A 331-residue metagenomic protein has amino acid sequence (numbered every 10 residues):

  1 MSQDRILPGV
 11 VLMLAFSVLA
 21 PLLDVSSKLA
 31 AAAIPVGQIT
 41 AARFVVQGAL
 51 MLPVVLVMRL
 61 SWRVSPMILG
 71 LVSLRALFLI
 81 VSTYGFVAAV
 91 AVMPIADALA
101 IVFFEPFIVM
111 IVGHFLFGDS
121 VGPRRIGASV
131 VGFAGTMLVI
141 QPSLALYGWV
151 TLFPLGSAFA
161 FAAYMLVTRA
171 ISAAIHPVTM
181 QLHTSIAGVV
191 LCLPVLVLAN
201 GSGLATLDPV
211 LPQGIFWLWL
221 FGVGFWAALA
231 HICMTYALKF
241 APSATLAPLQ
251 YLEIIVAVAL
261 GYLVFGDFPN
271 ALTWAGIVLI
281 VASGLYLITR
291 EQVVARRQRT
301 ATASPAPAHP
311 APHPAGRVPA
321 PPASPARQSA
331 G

Functional and structural regions predicted by a protein language model:
P8-A15, V55, L60-G85, W149-S157 (+1 more regions): Loop-to-transmembrane-helix transition segments
S17-V25, L52, A76-Y84, P106-I111 (+7 more regions): Hydrophobic/small/kink-forming positions within alpha-helical transmembrane segments of polytopic membrane proteins
K28, V36, M51, L146-A205 (+2 more regions): Transmembrane alpha-helical segments that form core, pore/gating elements of small-molecule transporters/exporters
A30, I39, R43, A89 (+8 more regions): Hydrophobic/aromatic residues within transmembrane alpha-helices of multi-pass small-molecule transporters
A42, L99-F104, I171-A187, A228-Y262: Helix-helix packing/entry segments at the starts of transmembrane helices
V46-L50, I101-F115, V130, A187-L191 (+2 more regions): Alpha-helical transmembrane segments of compact multi-pass small-molecule transporters, enriched in specific families
V102, G118-L138, L144, G148-T151 (+1 more regions): Loop-to-transmembrane alpha-helix entry segments
I255-G331: C-terminal-most transmembrane helix of multi-pass membrane proteins
